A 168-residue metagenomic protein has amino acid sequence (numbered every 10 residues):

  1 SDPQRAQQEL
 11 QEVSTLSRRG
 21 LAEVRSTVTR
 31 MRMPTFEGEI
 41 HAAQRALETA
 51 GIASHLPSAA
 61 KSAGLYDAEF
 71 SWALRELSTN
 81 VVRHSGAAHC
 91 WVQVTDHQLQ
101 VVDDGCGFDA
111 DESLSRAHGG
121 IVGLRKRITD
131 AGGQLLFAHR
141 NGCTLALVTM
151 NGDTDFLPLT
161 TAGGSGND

Functional and structural regions predicted by a protein language model:
S1-P57, H89-Q93, Q98-Q100: DHp/HisKA dimerization-phosphotransfer hairpin of two-component histidine kinases
P34-F70, L74, S78, V82 (+1 more regions): Helix-loop-beta hinge of the Bergerat
A88, A131, T144: Conserved ATPase active-site switch/coordination loops adjacent to the nucleotide-binding site
D103: Acidic ATP/Mg2+-coordinating residue in the GHKL
G107, H139-L147: Glycine-rich nucleotide-binding loop
S113-N141, G166-D168: ATP phosphate-binding glycine-rich loop and adjacent ATP-lid/helix-beta elements within ATP-binding kinase/ATPase
D153-D168: C-terminal end segment of the histidine kinase catalytic
